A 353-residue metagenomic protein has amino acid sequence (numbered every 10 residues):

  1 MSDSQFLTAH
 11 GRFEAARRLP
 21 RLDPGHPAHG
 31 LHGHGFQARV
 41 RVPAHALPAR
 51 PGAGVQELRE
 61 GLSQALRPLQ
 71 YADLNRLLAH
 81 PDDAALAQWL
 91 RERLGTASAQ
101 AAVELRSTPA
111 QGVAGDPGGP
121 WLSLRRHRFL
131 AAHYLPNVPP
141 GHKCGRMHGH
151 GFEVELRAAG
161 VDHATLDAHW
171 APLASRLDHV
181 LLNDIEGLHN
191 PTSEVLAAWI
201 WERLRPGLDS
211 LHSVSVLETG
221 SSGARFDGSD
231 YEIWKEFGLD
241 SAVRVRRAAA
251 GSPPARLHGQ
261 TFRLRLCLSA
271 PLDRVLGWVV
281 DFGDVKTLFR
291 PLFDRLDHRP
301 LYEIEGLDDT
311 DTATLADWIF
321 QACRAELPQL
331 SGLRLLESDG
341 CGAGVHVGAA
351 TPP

Functional and structural regions predicted by a protein language model:
M1-P353: Charge-rich, low-complexity N-terminal segments
